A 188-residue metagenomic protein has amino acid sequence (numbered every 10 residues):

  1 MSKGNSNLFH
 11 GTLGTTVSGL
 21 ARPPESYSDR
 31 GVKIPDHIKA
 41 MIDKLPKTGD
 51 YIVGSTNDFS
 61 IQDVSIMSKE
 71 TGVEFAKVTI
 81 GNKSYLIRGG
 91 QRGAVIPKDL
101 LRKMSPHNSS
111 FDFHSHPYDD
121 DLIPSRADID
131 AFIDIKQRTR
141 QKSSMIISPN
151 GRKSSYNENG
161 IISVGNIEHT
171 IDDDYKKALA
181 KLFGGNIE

Functional and structural regions predicted by a protein language model:
K3-G4: Short, compositionally biased, intrinsically disordered N-terminal export/targeting signals, typified by the non-Sec
L8, L13-I38, V95-E188: Active-site-proximal loop/helix of nucleotide/amide-processing enzymes and allied scaffolds
P46-M67, L122-A131: Charged, amphipathic alpha-helical segments
K69-E74: Short, flexible loop/turn motifs enriched in small residues
A76-Y85: Short, contiguous, well-structured surface segments enriched in hydrophobic/aromatic residues
L86-A94: Structured interaction and signal-relay segments at domain junctions
